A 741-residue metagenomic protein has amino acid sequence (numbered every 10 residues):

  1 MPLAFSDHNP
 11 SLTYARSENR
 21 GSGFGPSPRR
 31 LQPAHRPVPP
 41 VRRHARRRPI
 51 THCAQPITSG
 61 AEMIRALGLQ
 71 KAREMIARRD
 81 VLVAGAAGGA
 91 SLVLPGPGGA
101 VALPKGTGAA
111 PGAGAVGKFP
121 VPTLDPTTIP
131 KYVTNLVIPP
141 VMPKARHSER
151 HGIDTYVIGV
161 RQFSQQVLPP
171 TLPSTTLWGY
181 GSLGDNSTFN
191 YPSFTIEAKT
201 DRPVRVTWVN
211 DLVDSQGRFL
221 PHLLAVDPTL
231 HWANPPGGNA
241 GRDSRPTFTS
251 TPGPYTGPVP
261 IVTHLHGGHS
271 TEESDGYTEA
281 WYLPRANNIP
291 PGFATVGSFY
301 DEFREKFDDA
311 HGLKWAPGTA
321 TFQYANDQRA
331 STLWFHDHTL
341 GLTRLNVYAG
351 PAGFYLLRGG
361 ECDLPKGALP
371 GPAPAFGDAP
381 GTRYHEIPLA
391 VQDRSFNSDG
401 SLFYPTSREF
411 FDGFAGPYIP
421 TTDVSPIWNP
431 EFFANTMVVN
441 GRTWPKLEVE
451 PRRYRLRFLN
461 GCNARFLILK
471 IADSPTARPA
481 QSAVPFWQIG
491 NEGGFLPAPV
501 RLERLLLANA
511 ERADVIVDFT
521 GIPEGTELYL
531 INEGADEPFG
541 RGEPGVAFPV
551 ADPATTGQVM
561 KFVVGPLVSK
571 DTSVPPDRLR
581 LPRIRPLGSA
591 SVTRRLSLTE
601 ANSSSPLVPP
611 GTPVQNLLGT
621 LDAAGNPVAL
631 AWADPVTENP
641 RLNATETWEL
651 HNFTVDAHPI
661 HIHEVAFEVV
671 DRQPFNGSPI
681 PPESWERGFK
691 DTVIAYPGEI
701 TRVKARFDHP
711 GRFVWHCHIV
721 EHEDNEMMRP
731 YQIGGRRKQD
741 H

Functional and structural regions predicted by a protein language model:
L3-F5, N9, Y14, R20 (+3 more regions): N-terminal secretory signal peptides
S59-G60, I64-R73, R78, V83-S91 (+9 more regions): N-terminal, post-signal-peptide metal-ligating segments of extracellular/periplasmic oxidoreductases, dominated by
I158, V206, D337, L389 (+5 more regions): Divalent metal-coordination and catalytic microenvironments
W208-L212, N460-C462, L650-T654: Asparagine-centered strand-capping/turn motif at beta-strand->loop junctions
A240-P365, P497-F562, T654-H658, E683-H741: Extracellular/periplasmic metallocenter environments
S270-N287, T295, V391, S395 (+2 more regions): Histidine- and aromatic-rich segments of cupredoxin/plastocyanin-like copper-binding domains
D473-G493, F653-R687, V720-E723, Q732-R737: Active/binding-pocket-proximal capping segment
R595-V669, D691-I719: C-terminal substrate/ligand-recognition segments
